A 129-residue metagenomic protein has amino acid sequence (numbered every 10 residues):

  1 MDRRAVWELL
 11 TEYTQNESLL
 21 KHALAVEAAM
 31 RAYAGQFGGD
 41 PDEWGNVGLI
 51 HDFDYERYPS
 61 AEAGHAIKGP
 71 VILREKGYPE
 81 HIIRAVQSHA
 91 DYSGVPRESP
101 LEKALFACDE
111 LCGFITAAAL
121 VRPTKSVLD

Functional and structural regions predicted by a protein language model:
M1-A61: Acidic/His-rich, divalent-metal-binding segments that scaffold phosphate/diphosphate chemistry
F37-D129: Divalent metal-dependent catalytic cores for phosphoryl transfer on phosphate-bearing substrates
